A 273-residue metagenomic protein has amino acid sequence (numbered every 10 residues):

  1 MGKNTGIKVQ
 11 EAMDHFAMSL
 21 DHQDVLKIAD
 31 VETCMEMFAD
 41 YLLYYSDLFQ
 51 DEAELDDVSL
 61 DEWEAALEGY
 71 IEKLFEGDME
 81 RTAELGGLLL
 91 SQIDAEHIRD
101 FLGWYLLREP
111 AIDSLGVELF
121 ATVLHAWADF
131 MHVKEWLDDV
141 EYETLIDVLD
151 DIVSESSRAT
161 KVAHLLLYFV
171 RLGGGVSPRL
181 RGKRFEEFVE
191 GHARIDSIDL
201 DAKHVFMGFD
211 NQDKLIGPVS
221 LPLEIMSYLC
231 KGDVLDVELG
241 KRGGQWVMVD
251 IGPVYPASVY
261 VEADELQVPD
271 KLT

Functional and structural regions predicted by a protein language model:
K8-A121, H125-V153: N-terminal core-binding DNA-recognition domain of tyrosine recombinases/integrases
L26, D100, W104-L106, A159 (+2 more regions): Eukaryotic non-catalytic protein-interaction modules, chiefly N-terminal intrinsically disordered
A128, Y142-R179: A general sequence property marking short-to-moderate contiguous segments in secreted/outer-membrane adhesion
R171-A202: Structural detector for short beta-strands of small beta-barrel domains
E190, L221-E238: Short nucleic-acid-contacting surface segments enriched for D/E, G, S/T with interspersed K/R
S197-S220: OB-fold (S1/OB) nucleic-acid-binding surfaces
G240-T273: OB-fold/S1-family single-stranded nucleic acid-binding modules
